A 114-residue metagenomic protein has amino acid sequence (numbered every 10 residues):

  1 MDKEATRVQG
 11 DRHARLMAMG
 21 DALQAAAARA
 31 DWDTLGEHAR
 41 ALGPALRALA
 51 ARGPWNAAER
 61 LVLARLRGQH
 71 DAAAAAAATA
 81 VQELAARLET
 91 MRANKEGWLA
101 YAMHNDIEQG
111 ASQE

Functional and structural regions predicted by a protein language model:
M1-A18: Short, low-complexity N-terminal intrinsically disordered segments enriched in polar/charged residues
G10-H13, R29, G53, R60: Heptad-repeat register of long alpha-helical coiled-coils used for dimerization/oligomerization in large scaffolding
L23, A27-T34: Short helix-adjacent coil turns
T34-L35, L42: Solenoid-repeat scaffolds in large eukaryotic assemblies
G43-L61: Short, charge-rich amphipathic alpha-helical segments embedded in non-transmembrane helical bundles/solenoids
V62-E114: Short terminal interaction segments
